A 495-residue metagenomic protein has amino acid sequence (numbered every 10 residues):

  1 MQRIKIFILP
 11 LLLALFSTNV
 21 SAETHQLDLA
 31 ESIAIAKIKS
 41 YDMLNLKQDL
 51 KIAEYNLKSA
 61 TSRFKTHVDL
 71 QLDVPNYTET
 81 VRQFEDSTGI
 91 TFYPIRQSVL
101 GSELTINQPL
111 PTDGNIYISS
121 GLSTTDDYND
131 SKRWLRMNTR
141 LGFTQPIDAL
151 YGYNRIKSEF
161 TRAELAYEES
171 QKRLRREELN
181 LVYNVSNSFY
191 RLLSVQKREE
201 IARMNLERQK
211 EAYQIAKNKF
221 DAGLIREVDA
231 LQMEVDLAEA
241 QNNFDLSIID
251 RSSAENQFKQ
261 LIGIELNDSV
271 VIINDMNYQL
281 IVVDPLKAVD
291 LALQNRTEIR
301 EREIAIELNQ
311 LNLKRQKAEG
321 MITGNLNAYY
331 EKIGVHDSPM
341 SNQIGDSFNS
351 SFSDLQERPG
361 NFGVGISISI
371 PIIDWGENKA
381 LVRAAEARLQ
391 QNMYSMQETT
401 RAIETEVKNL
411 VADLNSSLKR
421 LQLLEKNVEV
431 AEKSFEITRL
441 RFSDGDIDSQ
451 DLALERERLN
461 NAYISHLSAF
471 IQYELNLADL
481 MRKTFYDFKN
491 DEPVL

Functional and structural regions predicted by a protein language model:
I8-S17: Bacterial N-terminal signal peptides
L27, T161-L165, Q171-L291, D413 (+4 more regions): Periplasmic alpha-helical coiled-coil/stalk elements that build and connect Gram-negative outer-membrane
I33-K37, G89-T91, I225, A230 (+4 more regions): Amphipathic alpha-helical coiled-coil scaffold segments and their short linker/junction regions
A34-L44, K51-T66, E103-R133, G142-E159 (+6 more regions): A glycine-/polar-enriched beta->alpha junction
N45-A60, E177, L181-E200, N218 (+6 more regions): Amphipathic alpha-helical coiled-coil segments
D69, N76-T78, E85, I272 (+3 more regions): Acidic, low-complexity, intrinsically disordered peripheral segments
L70-N76, I118-T124, L326-K332: Transmembrane beta-barrel strands of outer-membrane/channel proteins
V99-G101, R136-N138, N187, Q232 (+1 more regions): Transmembrane beta-barrel architecture of outer-membrane proteins
